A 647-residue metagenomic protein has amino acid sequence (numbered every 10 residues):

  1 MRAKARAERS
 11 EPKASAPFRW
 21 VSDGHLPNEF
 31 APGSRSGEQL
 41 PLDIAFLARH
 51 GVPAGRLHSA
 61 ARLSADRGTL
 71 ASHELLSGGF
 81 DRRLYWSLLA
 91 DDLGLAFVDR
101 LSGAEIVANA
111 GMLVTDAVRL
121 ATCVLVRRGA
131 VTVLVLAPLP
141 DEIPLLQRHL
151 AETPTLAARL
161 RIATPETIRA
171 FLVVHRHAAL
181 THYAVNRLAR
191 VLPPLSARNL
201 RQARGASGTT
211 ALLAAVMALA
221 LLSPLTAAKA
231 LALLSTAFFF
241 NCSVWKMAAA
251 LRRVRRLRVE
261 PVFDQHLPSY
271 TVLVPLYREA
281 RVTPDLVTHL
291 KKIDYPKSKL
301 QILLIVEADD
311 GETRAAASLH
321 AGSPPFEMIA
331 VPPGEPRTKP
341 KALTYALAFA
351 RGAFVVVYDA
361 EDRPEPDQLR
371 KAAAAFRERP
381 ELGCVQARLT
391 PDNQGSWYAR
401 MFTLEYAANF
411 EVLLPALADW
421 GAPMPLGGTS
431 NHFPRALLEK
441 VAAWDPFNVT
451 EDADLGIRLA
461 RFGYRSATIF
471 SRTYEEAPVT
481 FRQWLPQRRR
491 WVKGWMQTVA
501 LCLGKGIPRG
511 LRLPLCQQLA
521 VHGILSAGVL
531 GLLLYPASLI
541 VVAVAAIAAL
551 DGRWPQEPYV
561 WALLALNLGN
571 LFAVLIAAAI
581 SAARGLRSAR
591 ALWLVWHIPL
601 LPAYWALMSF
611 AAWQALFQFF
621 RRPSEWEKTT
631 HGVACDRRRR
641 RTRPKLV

Functional and structural regions predicted by a protein language model:
L76-E152: Polyanionic, low-complexity intrinsically disordered segments
I168-A211: Cytosolic-side membrane-insertion boundary helix
A218-D264, G523-F620: Membrane-embedded multi-pass helical conduit in multi-pass membrane proteins, especially envelope-biosynthetic
S243-K299: N-terminal signal-anchor transmembrane helix
K291-G334: Acidic donor-binding segment of Leloir-type glycosyltransferases
L319-F354, P366-V449, L485, R489-A500: Long helical/loop segments within the catalytic core of UDP-sugar-dependent glycosyltransferases, especially the large
D359-R363, W444-F447, L459: The conserved acidic donor/metal-binding loop of glycosyltransferases
G456-Y474: Catalytic donor-sugar/metal-binding loop of nucleotide-sugar-dependent glycosyltransferases
